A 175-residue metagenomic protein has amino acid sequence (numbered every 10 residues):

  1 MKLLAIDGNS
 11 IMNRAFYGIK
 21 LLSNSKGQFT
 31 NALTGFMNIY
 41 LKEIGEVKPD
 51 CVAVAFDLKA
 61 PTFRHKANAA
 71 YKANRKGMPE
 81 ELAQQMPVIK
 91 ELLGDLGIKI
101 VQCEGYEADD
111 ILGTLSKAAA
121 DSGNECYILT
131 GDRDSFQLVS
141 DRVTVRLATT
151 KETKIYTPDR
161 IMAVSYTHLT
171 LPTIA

Functional and structural regions predicted by a protein language model:
M1-L129, R133-I155: Noncatalytic, basic helical substrate-engagement surface that gates or grips nucleic-acid strands
I44, M162-A163: Residue-level preference for well-ordered alpha-helical positions
T149, S165-Y166: Juxtamembrane/membrane-water interface recognition
K154-M162: Short, charged, surface-exposed secondary-structure boundary motifs
T167-T173: Conserved small/polar residues in nucleotide/adenosyl-binding loops
